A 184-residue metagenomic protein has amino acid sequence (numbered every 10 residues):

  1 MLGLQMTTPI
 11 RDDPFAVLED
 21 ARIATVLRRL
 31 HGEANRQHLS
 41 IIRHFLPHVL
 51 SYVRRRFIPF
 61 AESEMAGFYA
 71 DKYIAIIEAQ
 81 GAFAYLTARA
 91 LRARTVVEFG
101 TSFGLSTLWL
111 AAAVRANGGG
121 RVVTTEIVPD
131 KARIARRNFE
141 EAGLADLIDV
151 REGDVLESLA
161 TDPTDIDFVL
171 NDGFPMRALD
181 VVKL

Functional and structural regions predicted by a protein language model:
M1-L170, P175-L184: A short alpha-helical cap/connector motif
